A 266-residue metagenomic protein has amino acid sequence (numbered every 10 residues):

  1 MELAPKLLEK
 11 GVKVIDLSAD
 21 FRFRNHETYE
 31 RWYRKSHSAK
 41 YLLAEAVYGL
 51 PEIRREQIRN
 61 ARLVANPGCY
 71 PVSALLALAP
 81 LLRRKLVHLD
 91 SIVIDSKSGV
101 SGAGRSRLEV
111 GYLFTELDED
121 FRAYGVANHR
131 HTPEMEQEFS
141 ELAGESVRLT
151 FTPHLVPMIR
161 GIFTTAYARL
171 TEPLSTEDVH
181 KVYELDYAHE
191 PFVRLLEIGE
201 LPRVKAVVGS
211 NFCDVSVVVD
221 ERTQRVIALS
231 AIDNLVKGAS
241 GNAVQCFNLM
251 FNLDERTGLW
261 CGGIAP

Functional and structural regions predicted by a protein language model:
M1, V72-L75, H129, P133 (+1 more regions): A structural signal for well-ordered alpha-helical segments within the folded catalytic domains of diverse enzymes
M1-E119, Y124, V218-R222, R256-T257 (+1 more regions): N-terminal Rossmann-like NAD(P) cofactor-binding subdomain of oxidoreductases, focused on the glycine-rich
L76-P80, E134-E138, V182, N242 (+1 more regions): Alpha-helical scaffold segments in soluble metabolic enzymes
P80-R84, R169, C246-L253: Active-site catalytic microenvironments for nucleophilic, acid-base chemistry
D90-S96, V100-A228: C-terminal substrate-binding/catalytic lobe of Rossmann-fold NAD(P)-dependent oxidoreductases
D214-P266: NAD(P)-dependent Rossmann-like dehydrogenase/reductase catalytic/cofactor-binding core
